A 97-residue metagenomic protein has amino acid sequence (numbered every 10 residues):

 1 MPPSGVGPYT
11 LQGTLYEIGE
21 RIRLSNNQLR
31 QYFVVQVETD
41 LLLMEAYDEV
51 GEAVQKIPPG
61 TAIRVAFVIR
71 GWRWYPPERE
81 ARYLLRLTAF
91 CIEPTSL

Functional and structural regions predicted by a protein language model:
M1-L97: Single-stranded nucleic acid-binding surfaces, predominantly the OB-fold ssDNA-binding core
